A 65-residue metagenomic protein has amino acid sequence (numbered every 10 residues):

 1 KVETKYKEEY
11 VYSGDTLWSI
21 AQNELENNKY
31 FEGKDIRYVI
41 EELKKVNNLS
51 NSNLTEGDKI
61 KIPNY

Functional and structural regions predicted by a protein language model:
K1-Y65: Cell-surface/extracellular proteins and modules involved in cell-wall/glycan interaction or trafficking/anchoring
